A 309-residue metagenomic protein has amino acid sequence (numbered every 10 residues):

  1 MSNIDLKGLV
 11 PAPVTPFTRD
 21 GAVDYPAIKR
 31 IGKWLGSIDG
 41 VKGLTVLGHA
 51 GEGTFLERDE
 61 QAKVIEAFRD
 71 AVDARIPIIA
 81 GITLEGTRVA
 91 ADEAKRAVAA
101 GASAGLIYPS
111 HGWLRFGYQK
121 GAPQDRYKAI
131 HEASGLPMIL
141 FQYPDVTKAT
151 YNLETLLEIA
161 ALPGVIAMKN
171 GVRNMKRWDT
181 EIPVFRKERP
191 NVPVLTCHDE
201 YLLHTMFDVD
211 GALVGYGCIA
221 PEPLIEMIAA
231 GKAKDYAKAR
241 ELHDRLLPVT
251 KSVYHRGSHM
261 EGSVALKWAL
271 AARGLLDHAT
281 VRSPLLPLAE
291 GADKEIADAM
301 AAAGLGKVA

Functional and structural regions predicted by a protein language model:
S2-T150, L286, G306: Active-site beta->alpha loop and helix N-cap motifs at the rims of alpha/beta catalytic domains
D5, V10-V14, W34-V41, D208 (+1 more regions): C-terminal alpha-helical cap/extension of soluble enzyme domains
I28, I65, A90, Y127 (+3 more regions): A general structural signal for well-ordered alpha-helical segments in protein cores
I31, E93, T155, E200-Y201 (+2 more regions): Residues within well-ordered alpha-helices
D70-I76, G101, S134-L136, A161-G164 (+3 more regions): Short helix-capping segments at alpha-helix termini
E93-R96, A100-G101, Y151-V165, K187-P193 (+1 more regions): A short, hydrophobic/aromatic-rich structural module that often spans a beta strand with its adjoining loop
A129, P144-T250, Y254, S258: Catalytic alpha/beta core domains of metabolic enzymes, predominantly
